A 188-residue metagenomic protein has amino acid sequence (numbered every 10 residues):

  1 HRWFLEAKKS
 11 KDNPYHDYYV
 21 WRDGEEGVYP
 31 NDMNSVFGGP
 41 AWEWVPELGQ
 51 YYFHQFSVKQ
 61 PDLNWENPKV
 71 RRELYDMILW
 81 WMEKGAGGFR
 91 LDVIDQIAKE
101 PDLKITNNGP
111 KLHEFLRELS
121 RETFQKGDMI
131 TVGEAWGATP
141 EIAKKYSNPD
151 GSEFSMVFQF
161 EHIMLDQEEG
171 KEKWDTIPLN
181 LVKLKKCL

Functional and structural regions predicted by a protein language model:
H1-Y75, L79, E83, I94-P149: Acidic/aromatic-lined carbohydrate-recognition and catalytic surfaces of CAZymes acting on diverse glycans
E26-Y29, F89, D166-E168, V182: Amphipathic alpha-helical interaction segments
Y75-G87, V182-L188: Short amphipathic alpha-helices and their capping/turn segments at secondary-structure boundaries
G88-R90, D128-V132, S155-V157: Structural preference for beta-strand elements that scaffold enzyme active sites
R90-I97, F160-H162: Short, small-residue-rich loop/turn micro-motifs
A135-L188: Noncatalytic carbohydrate-binding groove/subsite architecture in carbohydrate-active enzymes
